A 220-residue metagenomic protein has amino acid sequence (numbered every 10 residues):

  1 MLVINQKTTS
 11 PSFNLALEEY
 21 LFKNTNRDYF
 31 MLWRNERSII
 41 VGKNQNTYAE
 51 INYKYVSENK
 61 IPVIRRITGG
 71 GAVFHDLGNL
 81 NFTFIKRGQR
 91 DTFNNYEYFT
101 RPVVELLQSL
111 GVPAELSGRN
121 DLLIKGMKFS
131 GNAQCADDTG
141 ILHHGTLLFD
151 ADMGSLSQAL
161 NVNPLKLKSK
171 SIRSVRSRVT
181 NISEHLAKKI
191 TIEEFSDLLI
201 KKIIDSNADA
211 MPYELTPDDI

Functional and structural regions predicted by a protein language model:
M1-E50, Q134, R178-A187, T191-F195 (+1 more regions): Active-site loop/lid in soluble adenylation, ligation, and acyl-transfer enzymes
F30-R34, V73, A114-L116: Short beta-strand
N35-S38, N44, G71, L77 (+1 more regions): Membrane helical hairpin/interfacial module
S38, R65-I67, F74, L122 (+1 more regions): Short glycine- and Lys/Arg-enriched binding-loop motifs that mark or flank ligand-binding interfaces
V41-G42, A49-I51, A151-D152, L156-Q158: Short helix/loop capping segments that flank catalytic or ligand/cofactor-binding pockets
I51-R65, M127, N132: Short, hydrophobic/aliphatic alpha-helical segments
E58-F82: A glycine-rich, hydrophobic loop/mini-helix early in the fold
L77, N81-T191, L199: Catalytic beta-strand/loop module used to bind and position nucleotide/cofactor moieties in cofactor-attachment
